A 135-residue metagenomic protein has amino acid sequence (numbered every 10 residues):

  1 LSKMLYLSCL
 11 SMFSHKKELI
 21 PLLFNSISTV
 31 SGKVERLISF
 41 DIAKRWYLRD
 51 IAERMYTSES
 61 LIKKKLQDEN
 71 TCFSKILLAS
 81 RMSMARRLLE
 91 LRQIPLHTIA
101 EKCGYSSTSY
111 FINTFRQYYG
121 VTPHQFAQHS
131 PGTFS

Functional and structural regions predicted by a protein language model:
L1-L10: Amphipathic alpha-helical segments enriched in hydrophobic/aromatic residues interleaved with Lys/Arg
S11-R36, F40-M55, Q67-K75, A79: Short, Lys/Arg-enriched, Trp-marked, Pro/Gly-tolerant hinge/linker segments that flank
I38, W46, T57, L88-E90 (+1 more regions): Feature detects amphipathic, helix-rich regulatory segments
R54, S58, S106-S107: Short coil turns linking two alpha-helices in DNA-binding domains
I62, Y110-F111, F115: Short hydrophobic/aromatic patch on the recognition helix
D68, Q117-Y118: Alpha-helical DNA-recognition elements
D68-S107, I112, Q128-S135: Terminal helix-turn-helix DNA-binding modules in bacterial transcription factors
